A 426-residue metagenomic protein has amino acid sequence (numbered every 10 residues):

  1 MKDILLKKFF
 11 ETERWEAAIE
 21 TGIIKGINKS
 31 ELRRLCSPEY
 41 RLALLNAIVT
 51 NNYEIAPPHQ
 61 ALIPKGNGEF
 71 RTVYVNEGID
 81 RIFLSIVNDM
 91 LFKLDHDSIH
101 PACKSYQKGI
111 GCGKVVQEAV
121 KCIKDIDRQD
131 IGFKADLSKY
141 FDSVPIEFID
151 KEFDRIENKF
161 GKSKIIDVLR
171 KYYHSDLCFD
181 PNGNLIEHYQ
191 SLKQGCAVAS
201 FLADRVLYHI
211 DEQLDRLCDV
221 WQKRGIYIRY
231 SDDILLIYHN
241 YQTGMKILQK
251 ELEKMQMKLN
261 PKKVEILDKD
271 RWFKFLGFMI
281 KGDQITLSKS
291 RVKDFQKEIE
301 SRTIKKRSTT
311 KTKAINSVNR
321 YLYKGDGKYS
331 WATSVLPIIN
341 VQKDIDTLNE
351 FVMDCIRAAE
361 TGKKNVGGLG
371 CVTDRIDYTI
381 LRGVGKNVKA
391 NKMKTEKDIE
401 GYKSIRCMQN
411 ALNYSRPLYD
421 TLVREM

Functional and structural regions predicted by a protein language model:
M1-P58, L62: A structured, charge-rich N-terminal accessory region that forms the first stable segment of a protein and links
N46-G68, I82, I166-N182: Reverse-transcriptase-like RNA-dependent polymerase core
A56-P58, R229-D232, K262: Short Gly/Ser/Thr- and Asp/Glu-enriched loop/turn motifs at secondary-structure junctions
E69-H100, H188-R216: Conserved pre-motif C helix in the palm subdomain of viral-like polymerases
R81-S85, I123, E187-H188, E212 (+2 more regions): Right-hand nucleic-acid polymerase module
L84, N88-P145, I376: Active-site-proximal segment of RNA-dependent polymerases
C122-S231, L235-E251, L267-W272: Conserved polymerase palm-domain catalytic core
